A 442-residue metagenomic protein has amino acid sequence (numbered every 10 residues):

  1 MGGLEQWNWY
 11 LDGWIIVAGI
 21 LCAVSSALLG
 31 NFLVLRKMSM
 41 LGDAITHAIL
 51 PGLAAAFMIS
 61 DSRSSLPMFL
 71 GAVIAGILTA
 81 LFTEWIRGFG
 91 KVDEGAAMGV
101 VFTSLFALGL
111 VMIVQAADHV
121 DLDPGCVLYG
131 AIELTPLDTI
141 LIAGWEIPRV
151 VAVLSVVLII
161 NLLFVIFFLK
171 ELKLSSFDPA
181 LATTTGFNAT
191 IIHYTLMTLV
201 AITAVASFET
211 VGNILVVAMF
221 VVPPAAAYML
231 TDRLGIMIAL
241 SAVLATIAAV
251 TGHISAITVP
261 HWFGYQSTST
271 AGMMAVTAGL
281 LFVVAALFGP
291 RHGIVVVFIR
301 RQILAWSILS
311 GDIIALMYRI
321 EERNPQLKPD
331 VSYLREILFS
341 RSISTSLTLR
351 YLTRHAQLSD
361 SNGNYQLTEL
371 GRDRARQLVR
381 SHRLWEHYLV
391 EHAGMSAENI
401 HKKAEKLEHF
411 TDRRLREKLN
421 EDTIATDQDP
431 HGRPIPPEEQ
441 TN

Functional and structural regions predicted by a protein language model:
M1-V24: Membrane-interfacial amphipathic/re-entrant helices at transmembrane-helix boundaries
I16-L21, F69-I74, A96-V100, V151-V156 (+3 more regions): Hydrophobic alpha-helical transmembrane segments
V24, H47-A48, T103-S104, I191-I202 (+2 more regions): Hydrophobic alpha-helical segments embedded in the membrane of multi-pass proteins
N31-L122, A227-A242, T246, I254-T268: Short loop segments and helix-boundary regions at transmembrane helix junctions of multi-pass inner-membrane proteins
F106-L163: Transmembrane helix-bundle core of multi-pass membrane transporters and related energy-transducing complexes
E146-A218: Helix-loop-helix "hairpin" substructures at the membrane interface of multi-pass membrane proteins
M274-R319, R413-P436: Membrane-interfacial segments at transmembrane helix termini in multi-pass membrane proteins
R323-N442: Structured cytosolic domains appended to multi-pass membrane proteins
